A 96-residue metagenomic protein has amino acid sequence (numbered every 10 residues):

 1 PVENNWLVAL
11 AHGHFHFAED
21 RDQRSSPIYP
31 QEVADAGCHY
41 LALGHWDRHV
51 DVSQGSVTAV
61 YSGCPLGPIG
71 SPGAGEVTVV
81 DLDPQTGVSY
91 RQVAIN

Functional and structural regions predicted by a protein language model:
P1-A59, C64-I69, A74, D81: His/Asp/Glu-rich metal-coordinating catalytic cores of metallo-dependent phosphodiesterases/hydrolases acting on
I69-N96: C-terminal functional module detector
